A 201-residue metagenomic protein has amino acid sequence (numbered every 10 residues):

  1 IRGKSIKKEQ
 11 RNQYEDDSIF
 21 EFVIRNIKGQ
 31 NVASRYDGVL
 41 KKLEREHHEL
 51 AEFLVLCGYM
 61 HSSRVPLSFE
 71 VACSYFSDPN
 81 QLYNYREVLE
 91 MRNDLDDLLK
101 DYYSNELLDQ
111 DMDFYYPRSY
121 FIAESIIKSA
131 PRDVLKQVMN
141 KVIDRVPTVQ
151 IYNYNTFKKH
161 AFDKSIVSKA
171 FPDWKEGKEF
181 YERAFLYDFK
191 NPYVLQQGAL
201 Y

Functional and structural regions predicted by a protein language model:
I1-V65: Amphipathic alpha-helical "lid/sensor" segments that cap RecA-like P-loop NTPase cores
F53, M60-L200: C-terminal leucine-rich, beta-strand-based interaction scaffolds used for sensing/assembly
